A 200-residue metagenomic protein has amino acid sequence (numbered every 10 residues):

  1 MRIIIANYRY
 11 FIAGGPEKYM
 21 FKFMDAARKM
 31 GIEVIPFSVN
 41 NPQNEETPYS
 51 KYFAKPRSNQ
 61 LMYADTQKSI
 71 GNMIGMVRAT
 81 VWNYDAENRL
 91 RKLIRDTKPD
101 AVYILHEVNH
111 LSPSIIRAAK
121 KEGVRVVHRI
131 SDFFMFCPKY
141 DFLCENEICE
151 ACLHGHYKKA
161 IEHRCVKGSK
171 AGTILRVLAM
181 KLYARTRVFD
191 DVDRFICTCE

Functional and structural regions predicted by a protein language model:
M1-N44, P48-Y49, R95-T97, I115 (+2 more regions): N-terminal subdomain of nucleotide-sugar transferases
A13-G14, Q43-T47, H110-P113, F134-K139 (+1 more regions): Short catalytic/ligand-binding loop motif for oxyanion handling, primarily in non-cytosolic enzymes, centered on
P16, W82-E87, V108, V177-L178: A conditional alpha-helix N-cap/helix-loop micro-motif detector
P16-Y19, V39, L105, L111 (+2 more regions): Replace "coordinates the UDP/GDP/TDP-sugar" with "coordinates nucleotide-activated sugar donors
K29-A101, F142: A conserved catalytic-core segment of Leloir-type glycosyltransferases
R91-L111, V124-R129: Short N-terminal targeting/anchoring amphipathic segment
A118-H156: Charged, glycine-enriched surface loops/patches that mediate electrostatic binding to polyanionic ligands
K121, F134, E150-R194: Membrane-proximal helix-turn-helix segments that form the acceptor-binding/catalytic region of lipid-linked
